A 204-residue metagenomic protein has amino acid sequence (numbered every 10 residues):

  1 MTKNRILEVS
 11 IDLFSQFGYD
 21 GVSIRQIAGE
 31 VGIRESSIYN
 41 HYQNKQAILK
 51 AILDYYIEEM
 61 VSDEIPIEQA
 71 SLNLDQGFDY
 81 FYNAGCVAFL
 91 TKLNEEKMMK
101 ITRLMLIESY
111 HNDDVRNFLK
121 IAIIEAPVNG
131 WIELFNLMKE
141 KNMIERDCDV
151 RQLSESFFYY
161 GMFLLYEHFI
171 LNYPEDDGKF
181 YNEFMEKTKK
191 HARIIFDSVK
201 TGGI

Functional and structural regions predicted by a protein language model:
R5, V9, L13-Y55: Helix-turn-helix
L7, L53, Y82, R116 (+2 more regions): Amphipathic, non-transmembrane alpha-helical scaffold segments
Y19-D20, V115, I144: Conserved hydrophobic residue
A51, I65-T102, V150-F157, M185-T188: Hydrophobic alpha-helical connector segments
Y56-G77, F169, E175-F180: Short, flexible, glycine-rich and Lys/Arg-enriched loop motifs at helix boundaries that contact anionic partners
E95, H111-D113: Short loop-to-helix capping motifs
L104-L106, D113-E140: Amphipathic alpha-helical packing segments from all-alpha helical-bundle domains
K139-A192, I204: Hydrophobic/aromatic-rich alpha-helical bundle segments in the mid-to-C-terminal region
